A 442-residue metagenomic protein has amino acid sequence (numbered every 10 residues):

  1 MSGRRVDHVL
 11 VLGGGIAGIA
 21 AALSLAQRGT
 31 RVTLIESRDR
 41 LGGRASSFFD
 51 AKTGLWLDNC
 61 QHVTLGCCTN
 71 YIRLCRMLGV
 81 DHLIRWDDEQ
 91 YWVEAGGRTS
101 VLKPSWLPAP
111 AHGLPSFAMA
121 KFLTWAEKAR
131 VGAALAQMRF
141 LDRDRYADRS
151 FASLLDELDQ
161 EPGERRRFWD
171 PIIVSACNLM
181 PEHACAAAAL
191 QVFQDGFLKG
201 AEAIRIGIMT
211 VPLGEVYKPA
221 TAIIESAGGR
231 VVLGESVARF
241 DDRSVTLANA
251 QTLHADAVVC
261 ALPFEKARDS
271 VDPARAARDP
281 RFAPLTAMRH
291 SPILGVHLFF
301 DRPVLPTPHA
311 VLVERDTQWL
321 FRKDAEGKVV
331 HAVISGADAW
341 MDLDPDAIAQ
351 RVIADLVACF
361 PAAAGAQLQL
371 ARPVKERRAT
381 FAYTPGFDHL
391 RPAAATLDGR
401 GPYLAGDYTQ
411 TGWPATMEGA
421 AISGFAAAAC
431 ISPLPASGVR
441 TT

Functional and structural regions predicted by a protein language model:
R4, E235-A363, A394, V439-T442: Mid-domain catalytic core of redox enzymes that form a hydrophobic substrate pocket/lid adjacent to a catalytic redox
D7-L34: N-terminal Rossmann-like FAD-binding beta1-loop-alpha1 element of flavoenzymes
A26-A51: Glycine-rich FAD pyrophosphate-binding loop
R40, S46, K52-W86: Conserved FAD-binding subdomain of flavin-dependent enzymes
Y71-I72, R76-M77, D81-A186, A201: Mobile amphipathic helical/loop "lid" adjacent to a hydrophobic cofactor/ligand pocket
V192-R243, L253, A257: Helical element adjacent to the flavin cofactor pocket in flavoenzyme catalytic cores
R322-D324, E376-L404, Y408-T411: FAD-binding beta-loop-beta segment adjacent to the flavin cofactor pocket
T409-I431: A conserved FAD-binding loop/helix module that cradles the flavin
